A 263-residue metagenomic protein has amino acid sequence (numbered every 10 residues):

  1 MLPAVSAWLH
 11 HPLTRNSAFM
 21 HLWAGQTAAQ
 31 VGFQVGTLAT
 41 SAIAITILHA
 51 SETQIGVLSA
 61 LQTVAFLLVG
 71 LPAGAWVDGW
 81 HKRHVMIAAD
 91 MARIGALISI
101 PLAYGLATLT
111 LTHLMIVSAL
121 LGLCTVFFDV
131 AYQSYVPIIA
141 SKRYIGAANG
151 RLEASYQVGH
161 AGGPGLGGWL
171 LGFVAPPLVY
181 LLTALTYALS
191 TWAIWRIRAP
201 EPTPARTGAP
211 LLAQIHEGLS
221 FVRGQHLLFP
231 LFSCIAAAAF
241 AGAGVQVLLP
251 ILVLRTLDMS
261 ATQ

Functional and structural regions predicted by a protein language model:
M1-Q263: Alpha-helical transmembrane-bundle signature of multi-pass membrane transport and export proteins
